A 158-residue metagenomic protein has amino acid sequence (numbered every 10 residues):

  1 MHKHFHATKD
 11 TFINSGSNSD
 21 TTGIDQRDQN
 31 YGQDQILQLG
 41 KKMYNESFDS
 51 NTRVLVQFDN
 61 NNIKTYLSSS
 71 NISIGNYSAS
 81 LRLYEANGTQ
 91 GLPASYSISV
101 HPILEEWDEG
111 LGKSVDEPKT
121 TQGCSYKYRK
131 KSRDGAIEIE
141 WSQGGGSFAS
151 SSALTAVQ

Functional and structural regions predicted by a protein language model:
M1-Q158: Secreted, disulfide-rich extracellular signaling modules
